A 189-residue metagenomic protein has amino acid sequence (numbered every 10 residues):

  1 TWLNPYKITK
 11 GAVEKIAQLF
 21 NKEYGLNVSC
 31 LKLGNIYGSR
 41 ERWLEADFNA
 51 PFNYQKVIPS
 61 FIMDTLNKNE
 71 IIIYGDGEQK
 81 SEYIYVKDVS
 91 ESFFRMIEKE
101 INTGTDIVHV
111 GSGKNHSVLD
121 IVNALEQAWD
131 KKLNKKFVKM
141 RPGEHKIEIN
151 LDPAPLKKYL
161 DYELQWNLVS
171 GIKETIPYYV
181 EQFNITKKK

Functional and structural regions predicted by a protein language model:
T1, W43-D47, F137-K139, P155: Short glycine/proline- and charge-enriched loop/turn segments that cap or connect secondary-structure elements
T1-G34, I62-N67: Active-site Tyr-X1-5-Lys
W2-E14, P51-P59, E82-Y83, N115: Short-chain dehydrogenase/reductase
G34-I84, H109: A conserved pocket-lining segment of Rossmann-fold NAD(P)-dependent short-chain dehydrogenase/reductase
T65-K189: C-terminal substrate-binding subdomain of Rossmann-fold SDR/epimerase-dehydratase oxidoreductases
